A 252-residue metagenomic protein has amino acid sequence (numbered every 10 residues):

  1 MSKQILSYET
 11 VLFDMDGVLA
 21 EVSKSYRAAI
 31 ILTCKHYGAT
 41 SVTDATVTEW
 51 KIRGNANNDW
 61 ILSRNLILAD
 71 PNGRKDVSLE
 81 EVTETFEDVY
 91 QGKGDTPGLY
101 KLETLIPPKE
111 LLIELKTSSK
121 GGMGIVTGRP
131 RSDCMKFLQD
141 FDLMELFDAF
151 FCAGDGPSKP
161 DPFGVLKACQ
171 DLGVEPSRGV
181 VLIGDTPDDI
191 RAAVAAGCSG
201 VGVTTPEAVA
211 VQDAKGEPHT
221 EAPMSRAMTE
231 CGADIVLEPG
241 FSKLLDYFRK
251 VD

Functional and structural regions predicted by a protein language model:
L6-M15, L19-P107, S132: N-terminal helical cap/lid subdomain that shapes the substrate entry/recognition surface in HAD-like hydrolases
V18, I30, E110-Q139, F150-G154: Substrate-recognition element of Asp-dependent hydrolases with the DxDx(T/V) motif
T40, M144-D148, E175-S177: Conserved H-loop
V47-K51, E80-T83, M144-K159, F163: A short, structured active-site edge motif that brings together acidic residues
L112-S119, C169, I190-G197: Surface-exposed amphipathic alpha-helices with a cationic face
K159-A193: Conserved Lys-Pro-Asp/Glu-containing loop-to-beta segment of HAD-superfamily phosphomonoesterases, centered on
L182-V236: Acidic, Mg2+-coordinating phosphoryl-transfer loop and its flanking beta/alpha structural elements, shared across
I235-K243: Short acidic-hydrophobic, aromatic-tinged amphipathic segments that line or gate anion-handling sites
